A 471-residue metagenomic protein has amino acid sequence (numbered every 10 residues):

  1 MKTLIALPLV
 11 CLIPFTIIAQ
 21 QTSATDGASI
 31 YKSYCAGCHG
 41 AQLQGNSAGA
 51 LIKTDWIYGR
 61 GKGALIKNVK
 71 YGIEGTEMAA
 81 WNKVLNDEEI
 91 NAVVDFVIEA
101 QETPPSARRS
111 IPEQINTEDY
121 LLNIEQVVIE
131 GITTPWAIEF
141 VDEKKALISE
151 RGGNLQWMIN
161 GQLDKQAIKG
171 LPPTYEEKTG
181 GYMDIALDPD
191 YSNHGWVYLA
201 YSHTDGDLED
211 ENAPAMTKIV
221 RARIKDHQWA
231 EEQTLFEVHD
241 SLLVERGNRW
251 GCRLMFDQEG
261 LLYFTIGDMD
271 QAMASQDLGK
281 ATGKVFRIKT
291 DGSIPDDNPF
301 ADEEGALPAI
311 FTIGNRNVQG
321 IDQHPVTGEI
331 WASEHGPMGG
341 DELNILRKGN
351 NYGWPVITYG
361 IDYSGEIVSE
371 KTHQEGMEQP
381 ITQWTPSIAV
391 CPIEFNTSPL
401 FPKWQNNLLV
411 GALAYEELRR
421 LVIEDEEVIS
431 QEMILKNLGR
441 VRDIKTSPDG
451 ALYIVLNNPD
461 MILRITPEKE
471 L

Functional and structural regions predicted by a protein language model:
P14-I30, W250, L307: Electrostatic cytochrome c docking/interface patches
T25-S29, G40, Q44-K70, K165-P173 (+2 more regions): Gly/Gly-Pro-rich "capping" loops immediately C-terminal to redox-active cysteine motifs in periplasmic/lumenal
G27-A41, M78, V93, V97 (+1 more regions): The canonical Cys-X-X-Cys-His
Q42-N46, L51-Q101, G181-Y182: Extracytoplasmic electron-transfer domains, predominantly the class I c-type cytochrome c fold
N86-A92, V97-A272, Q323, E329-A332 (+2 more regions): Acidic, Gly/Ser/Thr-rich repeat motifs that build Ca2+-stabilized beta-propeller blades
K165-G180, E232-R249, T290-F311, P355-T385: Surface-exposed loop and turn segments in beta-propeller and other repeat-based domains that flank or scaffold
P214-H227, L278-D291, L346-R347: Beta-propeller blade signature
N315, E427-P448: Conserved blade-ending motifs and adjacent loop-strand segments that build the rim/top face of beta-propeller domains
